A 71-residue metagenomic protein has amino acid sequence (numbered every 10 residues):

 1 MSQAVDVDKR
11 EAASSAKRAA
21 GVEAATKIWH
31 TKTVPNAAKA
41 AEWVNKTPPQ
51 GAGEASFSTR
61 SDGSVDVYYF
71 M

Functional and structural regions predicted by a protein language model:
M1-A19: N-terminal leader/targeting segments
Q3, A24-A38: A short, exposed loop/beta-hairpin motif centered on an aromatic-Gly-Thr core
K9-E11, A38, M71: N-terminal regions of proteins, emphasizing targeting and processing segments when present
A24-A25, N45-K46, T59-D62: A composition-biased, non-transmembrane "mature-region" signal
N36-K46: Catalytic phosphate/metal-binding cores of nucleic-acid and nucleotide-processing enzymes, i.e., regions that mediate
T47-G53: Short secondary-structure junctions
G53-T59: Short amphipathic beta-strand and strand-loop transition segments with alternating hydrophobic
T59-M71: C-terminal edge-of-domain segments
